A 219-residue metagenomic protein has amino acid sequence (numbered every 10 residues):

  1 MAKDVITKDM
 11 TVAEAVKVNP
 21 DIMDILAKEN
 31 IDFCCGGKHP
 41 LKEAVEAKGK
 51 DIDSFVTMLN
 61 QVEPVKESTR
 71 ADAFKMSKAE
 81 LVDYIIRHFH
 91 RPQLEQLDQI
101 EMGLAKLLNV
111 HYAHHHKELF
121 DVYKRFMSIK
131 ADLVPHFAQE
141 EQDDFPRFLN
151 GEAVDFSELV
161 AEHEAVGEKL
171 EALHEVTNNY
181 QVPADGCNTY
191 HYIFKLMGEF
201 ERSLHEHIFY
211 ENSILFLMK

Functional and structural regions predicted by a protein language model:
M1-K219: Small-residue-biased structural context
